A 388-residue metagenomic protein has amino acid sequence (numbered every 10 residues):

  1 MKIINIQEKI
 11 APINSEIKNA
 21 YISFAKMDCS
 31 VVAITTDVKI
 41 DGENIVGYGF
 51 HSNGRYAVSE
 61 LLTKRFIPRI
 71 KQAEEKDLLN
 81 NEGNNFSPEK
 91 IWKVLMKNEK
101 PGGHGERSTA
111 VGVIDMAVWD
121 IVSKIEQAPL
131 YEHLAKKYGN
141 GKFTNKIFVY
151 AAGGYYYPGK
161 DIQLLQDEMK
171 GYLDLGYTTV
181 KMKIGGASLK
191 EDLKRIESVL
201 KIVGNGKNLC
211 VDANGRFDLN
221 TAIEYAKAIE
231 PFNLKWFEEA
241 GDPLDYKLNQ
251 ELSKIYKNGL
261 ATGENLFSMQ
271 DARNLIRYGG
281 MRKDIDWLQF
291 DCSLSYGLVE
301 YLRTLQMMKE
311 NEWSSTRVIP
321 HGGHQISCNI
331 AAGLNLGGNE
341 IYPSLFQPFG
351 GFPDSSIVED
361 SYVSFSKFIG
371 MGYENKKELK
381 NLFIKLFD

Functional and structural regions predicted by a protein language model:
M1-R55, S59, R65, F349: Structured beta-strand/loop patches that form or line metal/cofactor-binding pockets in enzymes
K2-I6, Y21, K124, A128-I147 (+2 more regions): N-terminal amphipathic alpha-helix/helix-capping segment at the start of soluble metabolic enzymes
V32, N44, I114, Q127 (+7 more regions): Conserved, mostly hydrophobic/aromatic
I40-E126: Metal- or metallocofactor-binding catalytic centers and their adjacent structured scaffolds across diverse enzyme
E60-I67, D115, W119-D120, Y131 (+5 more regions): Predominant activation on well-ordered alpha-helical scaffold segments within soluble catalytic domains
H133-Y256: Metal-dependent enolase-superfamily TIM-barrel catalytic cores that perform enediolate-based chemistry
L244-Y362, S366, E374: Shared catalytic-loop signature of beta/alpha-barrel
G370-D388: Extended hydrophobic packing segments that form well-structured cores
